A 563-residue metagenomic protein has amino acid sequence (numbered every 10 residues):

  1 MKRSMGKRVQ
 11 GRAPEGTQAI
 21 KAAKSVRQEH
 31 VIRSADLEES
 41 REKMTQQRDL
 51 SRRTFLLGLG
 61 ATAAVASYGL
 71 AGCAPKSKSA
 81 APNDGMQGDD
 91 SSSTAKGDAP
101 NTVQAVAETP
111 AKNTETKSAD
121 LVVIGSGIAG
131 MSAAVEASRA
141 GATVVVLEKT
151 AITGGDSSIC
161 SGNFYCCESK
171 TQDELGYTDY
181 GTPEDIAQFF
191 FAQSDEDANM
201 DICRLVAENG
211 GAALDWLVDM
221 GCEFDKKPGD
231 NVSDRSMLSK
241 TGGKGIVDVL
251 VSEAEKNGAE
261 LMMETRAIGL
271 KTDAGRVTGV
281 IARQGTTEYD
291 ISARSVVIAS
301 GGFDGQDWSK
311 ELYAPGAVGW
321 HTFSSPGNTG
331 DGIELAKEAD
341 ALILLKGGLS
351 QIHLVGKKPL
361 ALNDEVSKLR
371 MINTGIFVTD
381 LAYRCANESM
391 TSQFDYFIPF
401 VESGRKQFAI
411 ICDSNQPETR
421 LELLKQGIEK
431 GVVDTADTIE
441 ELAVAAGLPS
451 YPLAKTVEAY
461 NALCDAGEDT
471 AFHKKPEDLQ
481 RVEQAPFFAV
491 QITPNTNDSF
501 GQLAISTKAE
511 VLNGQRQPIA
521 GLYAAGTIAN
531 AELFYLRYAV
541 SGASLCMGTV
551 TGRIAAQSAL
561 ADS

Functional and structural regions predicted by a protein language model:
M1-L50, A61-A64, Y68, S79: N-terminal secretory signal peptides
V103, E108, K149-E260, E264 (+3 more regions): Conserved N-terminal/central alpha/beta ligand/cofactor-binding core
E115-G127: Beta1/beta-strand and adjacent pyrophosphate-binding region of the FAD-binding site in flavoprotein oxidoreductases
K117-A119, T286-S295: Core beta-strand elements of the Rossmann-like FAD/NAD(P) dinucleotide-binding domain in flavoenzyme oxidoreductases
K271-Y289: Conserved beta-strand-loop-beta-strand element in the redox core of flavoprotein oxidoreductases
S295-V355, L545, I554: Glycine-rich loop(s) and the adjacent beta-strand/alpha-helix scaffold that form part
I333-L448: An anion/pyrophosphate-binding glycine-rich loop and adjacent beta-alpha core in soluble alpha-beta enzymes
P452-E532, L536: A glycine-rich dinucleotide-binding beta-alpha-beta segment and adjacent secondary-structure elements that constitute
